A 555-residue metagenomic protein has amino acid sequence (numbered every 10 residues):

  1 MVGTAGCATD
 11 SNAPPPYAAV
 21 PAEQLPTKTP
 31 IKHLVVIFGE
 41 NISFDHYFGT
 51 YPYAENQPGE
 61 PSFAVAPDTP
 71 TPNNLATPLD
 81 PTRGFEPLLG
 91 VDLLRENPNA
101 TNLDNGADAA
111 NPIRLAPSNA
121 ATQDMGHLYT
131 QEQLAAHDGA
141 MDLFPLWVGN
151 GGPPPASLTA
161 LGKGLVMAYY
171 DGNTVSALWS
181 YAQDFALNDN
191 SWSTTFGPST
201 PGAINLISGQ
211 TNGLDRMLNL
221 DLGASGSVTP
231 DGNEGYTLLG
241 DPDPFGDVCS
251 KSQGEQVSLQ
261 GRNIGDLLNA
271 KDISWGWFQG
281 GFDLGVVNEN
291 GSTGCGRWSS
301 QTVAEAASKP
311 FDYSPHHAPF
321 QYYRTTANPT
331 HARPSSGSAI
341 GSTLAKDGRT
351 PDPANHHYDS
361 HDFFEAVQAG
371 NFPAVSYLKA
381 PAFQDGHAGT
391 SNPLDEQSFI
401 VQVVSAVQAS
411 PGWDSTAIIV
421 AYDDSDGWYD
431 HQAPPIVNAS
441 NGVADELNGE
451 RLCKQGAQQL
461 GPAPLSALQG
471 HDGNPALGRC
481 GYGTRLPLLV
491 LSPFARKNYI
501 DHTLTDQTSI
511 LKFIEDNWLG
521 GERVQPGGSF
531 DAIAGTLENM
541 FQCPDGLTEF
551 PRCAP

Functional and structural regions predicted by a protein language model:
C7-P555: N-terminal pro-sequences and low-complexity stem/linker regions of secreted or lumenal proteins
